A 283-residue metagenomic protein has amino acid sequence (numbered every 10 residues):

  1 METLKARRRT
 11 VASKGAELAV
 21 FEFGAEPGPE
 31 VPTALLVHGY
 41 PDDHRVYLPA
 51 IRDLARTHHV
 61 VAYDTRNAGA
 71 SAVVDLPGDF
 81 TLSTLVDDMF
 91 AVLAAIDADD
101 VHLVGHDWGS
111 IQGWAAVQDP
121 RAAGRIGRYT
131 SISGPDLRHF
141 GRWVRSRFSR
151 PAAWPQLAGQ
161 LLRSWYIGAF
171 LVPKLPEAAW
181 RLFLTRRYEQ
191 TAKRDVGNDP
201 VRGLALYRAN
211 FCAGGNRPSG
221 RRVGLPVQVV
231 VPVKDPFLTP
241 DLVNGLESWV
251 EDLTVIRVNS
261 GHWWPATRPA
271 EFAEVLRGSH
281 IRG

Functional and structural regions predicted by a protein language model:
E2-L4, A16-L18, E26, P41-D42 (+6 more regions): Flexible "cap/lid" subdomain of the alpha/beta-hydrolase fold that forms the substrate-access gate
R7-S13: Short acidic-hydrophobic surface loop/beta-edge motif
A12, T254-G261: Short glycine-rich catalytic loops that host catalytic nucleophiles or stabilize transition states across multiple
E22, A62, R257: Conserved residues in the N-terminal Rossmann fold of short-chain dehydrogenase/reductase
E30-G39: Short beta-strand element of the alpha/beta-hydrolase
A50-H58: A short, Lys/Arg-enriched amphipathic alpha-helix followed by its capping loop at the start of a domain
S260-A273: Catalytic histidine-centered segment of alpha/beta-hydrolase-like enzymes
